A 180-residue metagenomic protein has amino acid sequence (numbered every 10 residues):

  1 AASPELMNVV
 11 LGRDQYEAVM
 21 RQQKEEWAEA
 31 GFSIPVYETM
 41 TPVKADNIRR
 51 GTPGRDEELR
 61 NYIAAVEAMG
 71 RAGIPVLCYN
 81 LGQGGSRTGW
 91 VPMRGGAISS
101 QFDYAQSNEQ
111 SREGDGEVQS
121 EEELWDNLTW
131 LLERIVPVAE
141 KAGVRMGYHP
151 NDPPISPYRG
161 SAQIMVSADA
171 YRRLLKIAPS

Functional and structural regions predicted by a protein language model:
A2-T129, E133, E140-K141, R145: Structural motif corresponding to the early beta-alpha repeats
R112-S180: Acidic/histidine-rich catalytic cores of soluble enzymes
